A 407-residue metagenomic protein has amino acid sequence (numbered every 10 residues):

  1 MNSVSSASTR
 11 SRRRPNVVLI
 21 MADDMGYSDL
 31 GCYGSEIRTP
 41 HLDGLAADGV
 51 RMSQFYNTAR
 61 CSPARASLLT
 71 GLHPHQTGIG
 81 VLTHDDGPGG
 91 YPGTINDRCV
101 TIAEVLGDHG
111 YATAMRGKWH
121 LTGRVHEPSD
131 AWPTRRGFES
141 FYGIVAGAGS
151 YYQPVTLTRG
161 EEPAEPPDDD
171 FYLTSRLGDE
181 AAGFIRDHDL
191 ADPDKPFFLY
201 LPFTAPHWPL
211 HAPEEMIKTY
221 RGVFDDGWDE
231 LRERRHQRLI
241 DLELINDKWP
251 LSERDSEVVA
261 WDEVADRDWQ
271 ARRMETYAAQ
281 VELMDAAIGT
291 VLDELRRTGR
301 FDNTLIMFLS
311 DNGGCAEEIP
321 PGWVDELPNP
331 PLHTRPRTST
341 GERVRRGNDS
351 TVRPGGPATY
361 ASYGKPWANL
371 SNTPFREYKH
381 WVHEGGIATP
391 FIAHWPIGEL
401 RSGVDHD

Functional and structural regions predicted by a protein language model:
M1-D407: Formylglycine-dependent sulfatase
